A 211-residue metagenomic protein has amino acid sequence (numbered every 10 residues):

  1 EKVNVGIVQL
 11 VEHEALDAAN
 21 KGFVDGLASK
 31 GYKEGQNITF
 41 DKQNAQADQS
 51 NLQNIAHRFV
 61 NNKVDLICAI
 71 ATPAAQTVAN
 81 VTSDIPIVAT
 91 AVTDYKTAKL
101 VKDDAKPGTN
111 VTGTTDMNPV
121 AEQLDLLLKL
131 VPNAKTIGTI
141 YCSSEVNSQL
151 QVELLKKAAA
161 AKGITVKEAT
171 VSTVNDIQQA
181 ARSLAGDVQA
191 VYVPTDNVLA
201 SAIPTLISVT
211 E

Functional and structural regions predicted by a protein language model:
E1-E211: Short hydrophobic alpha-helices and adjacent helix-cap/hinge residues
